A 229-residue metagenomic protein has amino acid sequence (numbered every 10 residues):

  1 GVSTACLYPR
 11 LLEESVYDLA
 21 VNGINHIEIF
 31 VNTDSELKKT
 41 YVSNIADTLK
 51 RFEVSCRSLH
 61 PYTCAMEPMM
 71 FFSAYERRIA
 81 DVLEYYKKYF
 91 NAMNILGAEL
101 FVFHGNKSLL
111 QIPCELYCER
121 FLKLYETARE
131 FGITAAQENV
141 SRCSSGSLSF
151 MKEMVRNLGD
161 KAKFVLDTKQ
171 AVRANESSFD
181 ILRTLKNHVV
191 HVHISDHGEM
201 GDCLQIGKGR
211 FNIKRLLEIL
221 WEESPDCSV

Functional and structural regions predicted by a protein language model:
G1-N94, R129, D160-K163, N187: N-terminal pre-domain/capping segments
A5-L12, F30-N44, K107-E115, S141-S147 (+2 more regions): Acidic-and-aromatic substrate-binding clefts and catalytic sites of carbohydrate-active enzymes
E13-E14, P68-K163, R173: Active-site acidic/histidine proton-transfer and metal-coordination neighborhood in alpha/beta enzyme cores
S15-L19, Y41-T48, Y85-A92, Y117-L124 (+4 more regions): A general structural detector for well-ordered alpha-helical segments in enzyme core domains, enriched
N25, S55, A98-E99, V190 (+1 more regions): Short acidic/polar active-site loop segments enriched in Thr and Asp
H26-I27, L59, K123-I213: Acidic/histidine-rich catalytic cores of soluble enzymes
P61-C64, H104-N106, D196: Short loop/turn segments at strand-loop or loop-helix junctions that form parts of catalytic or ligand-binding pockets
G209, I213-E223, C227-V229: H/E-rich (His + Asp/Glu) clusters that bind or coordinate divalent metals
